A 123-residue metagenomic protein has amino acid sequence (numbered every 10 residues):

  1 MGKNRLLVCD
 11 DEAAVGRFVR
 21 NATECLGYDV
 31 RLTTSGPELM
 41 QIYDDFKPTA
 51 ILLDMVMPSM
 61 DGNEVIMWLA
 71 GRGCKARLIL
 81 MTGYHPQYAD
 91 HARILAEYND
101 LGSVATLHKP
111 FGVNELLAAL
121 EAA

Functional and structural regions predicted by a protein language model:
D10, D54: Active-site residues of response regulator receiver
A13-R31: Two-component/phosphorelay signaling modules centered on CheY-like receiver
L32-A50: Acidic, metal-coordinating helix/loop segments flanking the phosphotransfer/catalytic sites of two-component signaling
T34-S35, D61-M67: Acidic catalytic/metal-coordinating carboxylates
D44-F46, L69-K75, Y98: Conserved phosphotransfer cores of two-component systems
M57: Receiver (REC) domain active-site loop signature in two-component systems and cognate sites in sensor histidine kinases
E64, Y84-T106: Alpha4 helix (beta4-alpha4-beta5 surface) of REC/receiver domains from two-component response regulators
Q87-Y88, H108-E121: C-terminal output helix
